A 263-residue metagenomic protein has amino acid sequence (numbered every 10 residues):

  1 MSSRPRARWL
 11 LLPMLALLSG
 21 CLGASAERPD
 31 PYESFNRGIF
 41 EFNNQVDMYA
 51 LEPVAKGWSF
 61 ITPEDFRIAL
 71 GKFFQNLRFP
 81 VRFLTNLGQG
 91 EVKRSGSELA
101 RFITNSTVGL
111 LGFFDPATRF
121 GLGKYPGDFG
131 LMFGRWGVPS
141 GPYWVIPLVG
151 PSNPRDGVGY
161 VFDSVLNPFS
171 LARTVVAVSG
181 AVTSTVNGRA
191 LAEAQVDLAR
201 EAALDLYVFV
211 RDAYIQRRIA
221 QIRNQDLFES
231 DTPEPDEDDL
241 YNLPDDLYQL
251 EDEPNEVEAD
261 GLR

Functional and structural regions predicted by a protein language model:
M1-L11: Bacterial N-terminal signal peptides that target proteins for export
L10-G20: Bacterial N-terminal signal peptides
S19-G38, M48: Bacterial Sec signal peptide processing site at the extreme N-terminus
L22-G23, W136-R263: A structured, mid-to-C-terminal "fold-capping" secondary-structure block
Y49-D65: Membrane interface segments of multi-pass transport proteins and intramembrane proteases
G71-F73: Beta-rich strand-turn-strand
N76-P154: Mid-length scaffold segments of soluble, non-membrane domains
